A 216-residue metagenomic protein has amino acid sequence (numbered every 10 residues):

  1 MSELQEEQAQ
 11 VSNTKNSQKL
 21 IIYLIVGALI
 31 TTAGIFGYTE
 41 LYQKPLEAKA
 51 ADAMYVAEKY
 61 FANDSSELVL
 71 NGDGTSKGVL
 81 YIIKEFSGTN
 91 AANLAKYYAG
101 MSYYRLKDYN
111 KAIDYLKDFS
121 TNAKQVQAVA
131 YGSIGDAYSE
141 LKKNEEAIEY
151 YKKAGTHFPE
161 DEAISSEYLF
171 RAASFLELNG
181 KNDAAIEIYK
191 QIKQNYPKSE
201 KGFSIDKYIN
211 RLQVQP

Functional and structural regions predicted by a protein language model:
M1-L29, A33, G37: N-terminal positive-inside, membrane-proximal cytosolic segments immediately preceding the first
K44, I83-A92, S120-A128, T156-I164 (+1 more regions): Short solvent-exposed coil/turn linkers within tandem alpha-helical repeat scaffolds
